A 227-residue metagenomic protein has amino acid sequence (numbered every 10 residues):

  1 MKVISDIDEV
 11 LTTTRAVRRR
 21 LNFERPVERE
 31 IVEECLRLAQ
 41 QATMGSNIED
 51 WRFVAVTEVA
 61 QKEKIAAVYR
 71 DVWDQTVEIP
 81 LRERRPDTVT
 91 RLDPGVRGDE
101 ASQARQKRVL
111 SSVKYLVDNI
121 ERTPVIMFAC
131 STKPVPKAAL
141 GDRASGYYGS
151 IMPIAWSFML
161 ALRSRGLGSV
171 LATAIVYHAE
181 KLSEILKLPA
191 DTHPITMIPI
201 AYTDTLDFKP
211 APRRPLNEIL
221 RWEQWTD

Functional and structural regions predicted by a protein language model:
M1-P26, E30-L38, N47: N-terminal targeting/leader regions
K2-V3, T13-R19, T88-E100, H193-D227: C-terminal helix-cap and adjacent tail motif
C35-Q40, V125-I185: Small-aliphatic-rich amphipathic alpha-helix that forms the alpha element of a beta-alpha
G45-I48, D118-E121, L188-A190, P212-R213: Solvent-exposed alpha-helices and their adjacent loops that cap or buttress functional pockets in soluble metabolic
S46-T57, A174: Short loop-to-beta-strand entry elements in the cores of soluble alpha/beta enzymes
D50-W51, T123-I126, P194-I195: Short, surface-exposed beta-edge/turn micro-motifs
A55-Y148: Glycine/small-residue-rich phosphate/adenosyl-binding loop
K114-D118, M159, E184-L188, P210: A generic local secondary-structure boundary/capping motif
